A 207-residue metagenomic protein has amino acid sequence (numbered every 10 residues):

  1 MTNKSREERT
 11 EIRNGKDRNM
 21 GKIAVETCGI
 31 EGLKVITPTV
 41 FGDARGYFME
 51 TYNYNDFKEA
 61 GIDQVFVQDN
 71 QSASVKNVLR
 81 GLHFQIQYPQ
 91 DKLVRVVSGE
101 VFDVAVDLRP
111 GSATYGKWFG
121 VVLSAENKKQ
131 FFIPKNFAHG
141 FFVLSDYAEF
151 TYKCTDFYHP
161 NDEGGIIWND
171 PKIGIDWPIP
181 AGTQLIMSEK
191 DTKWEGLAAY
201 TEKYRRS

Functional and structural regions predicted by a protein language model:
M1, R6-G15, M20, S207: Short, basic, low-complexity termini and linkers enriched in Ser/Thr/Gly/Pro that act as targeting/leader peptides
R18-E126, S145-Y147, C154-S207: Non-catalytic, conserved peripheral segments adjacent to functional cores
F131, H139-L144, Y152: Short beta-strand His + acidic residue motifs that chelate non-heme Fe in jelly-roll/DSBH and cupin folds
